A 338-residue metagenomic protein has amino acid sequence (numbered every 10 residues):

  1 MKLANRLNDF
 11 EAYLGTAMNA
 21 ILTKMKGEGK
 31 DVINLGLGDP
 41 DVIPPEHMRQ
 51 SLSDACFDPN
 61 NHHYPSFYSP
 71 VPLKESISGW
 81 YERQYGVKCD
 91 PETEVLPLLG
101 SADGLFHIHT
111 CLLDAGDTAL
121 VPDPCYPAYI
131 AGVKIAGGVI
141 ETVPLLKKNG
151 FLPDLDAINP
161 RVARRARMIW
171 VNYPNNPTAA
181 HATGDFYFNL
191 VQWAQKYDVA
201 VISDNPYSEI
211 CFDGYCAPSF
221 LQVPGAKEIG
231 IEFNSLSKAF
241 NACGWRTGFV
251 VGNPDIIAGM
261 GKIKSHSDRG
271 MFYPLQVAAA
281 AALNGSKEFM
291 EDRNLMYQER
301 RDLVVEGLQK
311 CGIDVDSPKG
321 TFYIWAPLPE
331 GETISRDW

Functional and structural regions predicted by a protein language model:
L3, L7-Y13, M18, L22-V32 (+3 more regions): PLP-dependent class I/II
I33-D39, D54-E75, R83-Q84: A glycine-/small-polar-enriched, mobile loop at the entrance of the PLP active site in fold-type I
